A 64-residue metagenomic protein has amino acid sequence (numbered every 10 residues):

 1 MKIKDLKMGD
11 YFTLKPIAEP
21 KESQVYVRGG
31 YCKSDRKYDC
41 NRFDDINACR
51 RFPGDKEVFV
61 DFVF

Functional and structural regions predicted by a protein language model:
M1-K7: Mixed-charge, Lys/Arg-rich low-complexity intrinsically disordered regions
G9-Y11, C40: A broad helix-preferring feature
K21-S34: Short beta-strand-centered aromatic/proline hotspots
V25, D39, N47-A48: Intrinsically disordered, low-complexity regions enriched in serine, threonine, proline and polar/charged residues
S34-F43: Short, solvent-exposed secondary-structure boundary/capping segments
D45-F64: Intrinsically disordered, low-complexity, charged/polar segments
